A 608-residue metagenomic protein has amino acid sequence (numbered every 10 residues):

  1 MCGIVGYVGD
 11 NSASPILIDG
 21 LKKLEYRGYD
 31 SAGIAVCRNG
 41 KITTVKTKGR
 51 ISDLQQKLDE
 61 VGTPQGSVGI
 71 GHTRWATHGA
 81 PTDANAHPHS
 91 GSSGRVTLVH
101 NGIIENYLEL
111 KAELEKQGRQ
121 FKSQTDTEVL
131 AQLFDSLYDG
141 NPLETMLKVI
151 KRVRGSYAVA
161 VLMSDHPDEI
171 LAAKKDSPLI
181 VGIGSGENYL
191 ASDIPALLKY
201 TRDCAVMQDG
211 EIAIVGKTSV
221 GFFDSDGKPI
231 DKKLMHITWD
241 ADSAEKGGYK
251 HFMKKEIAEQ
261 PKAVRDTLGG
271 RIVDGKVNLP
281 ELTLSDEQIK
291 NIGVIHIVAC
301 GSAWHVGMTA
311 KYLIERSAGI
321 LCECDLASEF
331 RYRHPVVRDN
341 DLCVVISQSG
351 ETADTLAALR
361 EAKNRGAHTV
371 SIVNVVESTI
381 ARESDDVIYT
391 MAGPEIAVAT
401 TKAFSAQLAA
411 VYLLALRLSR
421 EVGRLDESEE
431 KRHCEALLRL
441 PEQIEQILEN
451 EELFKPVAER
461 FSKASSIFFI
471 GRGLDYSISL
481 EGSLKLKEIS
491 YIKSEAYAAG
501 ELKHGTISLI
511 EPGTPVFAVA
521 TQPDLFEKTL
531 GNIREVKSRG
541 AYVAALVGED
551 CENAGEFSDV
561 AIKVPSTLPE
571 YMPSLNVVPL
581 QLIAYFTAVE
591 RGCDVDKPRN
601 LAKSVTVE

Functional and structural regions predicted by a protein language model:
M1-K246, K250-H251, K262-V294, Y332 (+4 more regions): Conserved short alpha-helical segments that host acidic/polar catalytic motifs at enzyme active sites
I4, L98, V161, A172 (+6 more regions): Structural beta-sheet core signal
Y7-D10, H100, Q120, S136-D139 (+18 more regions): Hydrophobic alpha-helical scaffolding
S67, G71-A84, V273-E287, A310-I346 (+2 more regions): Glycine-rich oxoanion-binding loops at beta->alpha junctions
P88-S90, L162, L171-A172, C204-A205 (+12 more regions): Replace "in large, NTP-powered and nucleic-acid-processing enzymes" with "in large, NTP-powered factors and other
G227, Y542, F557, T567-E608: Generic C-terminus detector
Q260-V264, L268-H296, D386-P515, A588-E608: Active-site phosphate/pyrophosphate-binding segments
K290-R432, A436-R439, V519-V564, I583: Glycine-rich phosphate-binding loops that contact phosphosugars or nucleotide phosphates
